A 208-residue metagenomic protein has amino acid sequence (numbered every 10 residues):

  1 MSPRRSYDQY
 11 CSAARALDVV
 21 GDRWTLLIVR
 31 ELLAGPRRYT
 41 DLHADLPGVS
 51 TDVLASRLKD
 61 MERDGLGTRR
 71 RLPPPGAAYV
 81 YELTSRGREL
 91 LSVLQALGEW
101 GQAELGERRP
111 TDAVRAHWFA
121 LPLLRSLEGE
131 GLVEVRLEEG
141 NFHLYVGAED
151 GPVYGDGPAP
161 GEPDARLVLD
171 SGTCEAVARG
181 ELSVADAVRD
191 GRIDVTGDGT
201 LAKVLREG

Functional and structural regions predicted by a protein language model:
M1-Q9: N-terminal intrinsically disordered/low-complexity leader segments
S6-Y7, A16-V19, L58: Basic, helix-initiating cap at the start of DNA-binding domains
D8-C11, L169: Alpha-helix N-cap/N′ positions at the starts of helices
Y10-A13, L27, L42, E82-T84 (+2 more regions): Generic signature of intrinsically disordered, low-complexity segments enriched in small/polar residues
C11-S50: N-terminal helix-turn-helix DNA-binding core of bacterial DNA-binding proteins
T25, R69-R70: A local structural micro-motif
P36-R37, T51-T68, P75-A78, E82-G208: Feature captures hydrophobic
